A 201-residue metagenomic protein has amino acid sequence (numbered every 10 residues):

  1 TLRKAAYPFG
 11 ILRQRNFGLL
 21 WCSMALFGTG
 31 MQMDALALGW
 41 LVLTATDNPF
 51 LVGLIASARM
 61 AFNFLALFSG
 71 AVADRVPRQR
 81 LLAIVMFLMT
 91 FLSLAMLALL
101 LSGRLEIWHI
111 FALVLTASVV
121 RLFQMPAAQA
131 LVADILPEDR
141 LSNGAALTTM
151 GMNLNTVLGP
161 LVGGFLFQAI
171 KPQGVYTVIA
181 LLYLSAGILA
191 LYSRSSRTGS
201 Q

Functional and structural regions predicted by a protein language model:
T1-Q201: Alpha-helical transmembrane-bundle signature of multi-pass membrane transport and export proteins
